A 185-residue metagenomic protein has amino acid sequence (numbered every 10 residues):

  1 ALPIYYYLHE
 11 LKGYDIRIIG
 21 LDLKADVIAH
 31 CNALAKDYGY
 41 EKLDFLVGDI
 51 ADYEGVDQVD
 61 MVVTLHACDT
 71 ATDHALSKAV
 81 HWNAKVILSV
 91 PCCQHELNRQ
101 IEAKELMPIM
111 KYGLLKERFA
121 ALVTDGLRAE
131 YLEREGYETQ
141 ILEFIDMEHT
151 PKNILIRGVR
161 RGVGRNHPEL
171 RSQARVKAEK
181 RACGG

Functional and structural regions predicted by a protein language model:
Y5-K12, A35: Active-site catalytic pocket residues across diverse enzymes, especially alpha/beta-hydrolases
G13-D15, Y40: Short secondary-structure junction motifs
D15-D22: Conserved SAM-binding motif I beta-strand of class I
L23-G185: Class I S-adenosyl-L-methionine
